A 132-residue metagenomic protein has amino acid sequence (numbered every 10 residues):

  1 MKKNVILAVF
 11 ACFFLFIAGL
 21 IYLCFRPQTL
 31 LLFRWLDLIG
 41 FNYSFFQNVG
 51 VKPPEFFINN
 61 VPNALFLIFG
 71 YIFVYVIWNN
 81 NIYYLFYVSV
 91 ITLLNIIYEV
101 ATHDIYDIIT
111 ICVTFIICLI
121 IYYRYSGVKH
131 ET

Functional and structural regions predicted by a protein language model:
M1-T132: Bulky hydrophobic segments
